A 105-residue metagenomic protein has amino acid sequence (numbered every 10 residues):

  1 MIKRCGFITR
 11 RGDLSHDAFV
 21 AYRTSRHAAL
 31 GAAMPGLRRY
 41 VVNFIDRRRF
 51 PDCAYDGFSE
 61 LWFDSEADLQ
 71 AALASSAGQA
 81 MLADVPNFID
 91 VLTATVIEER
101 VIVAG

Functional and structural regions predicted by a protein language model:
M1-G105: Macromolecular interaction modules
